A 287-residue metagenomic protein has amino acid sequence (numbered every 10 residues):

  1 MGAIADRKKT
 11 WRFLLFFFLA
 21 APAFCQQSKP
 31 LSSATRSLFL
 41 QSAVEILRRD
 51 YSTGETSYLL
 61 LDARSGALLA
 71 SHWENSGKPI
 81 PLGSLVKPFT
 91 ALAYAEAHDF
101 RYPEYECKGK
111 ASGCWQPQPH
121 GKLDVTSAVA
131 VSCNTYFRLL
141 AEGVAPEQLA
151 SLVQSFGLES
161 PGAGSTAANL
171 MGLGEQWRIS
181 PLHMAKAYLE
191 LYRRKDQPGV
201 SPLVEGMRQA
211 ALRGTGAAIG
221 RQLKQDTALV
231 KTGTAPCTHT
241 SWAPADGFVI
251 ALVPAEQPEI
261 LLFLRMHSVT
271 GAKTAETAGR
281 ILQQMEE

Functional and structural regions predicted by a protein language model:
G2-L14: Bacterial N-terminal signal peptides that target proteins for export
R12-P22: Bacterial N-terminal signal peptides
Q26-R64, L68-W73: Beta-lactamase-like hydrolase cores
R49-L68, A95-R101, A145-G162, E190-R193 (+1 more regions): Glycine-rich, acidic and aromatic/proline-enriched surface loops and short helix-turn segments that act as binding
Y58, G66, P79-P103, A128 (+2 more regions): Active-site SXXK
L69-L85, L158-L203: Active-site-proximal helix/loop microenvironment of the serine DD-peptidase/beta-lactamase transpeptidase fold
F100-A150, S155-E159, A168, L173: Conserved catalytic neighborhood of penicillin-recognizing serine enzymes
G143, E147, W177-M285: A penicillin-recognizing enzyme superfamily signal
